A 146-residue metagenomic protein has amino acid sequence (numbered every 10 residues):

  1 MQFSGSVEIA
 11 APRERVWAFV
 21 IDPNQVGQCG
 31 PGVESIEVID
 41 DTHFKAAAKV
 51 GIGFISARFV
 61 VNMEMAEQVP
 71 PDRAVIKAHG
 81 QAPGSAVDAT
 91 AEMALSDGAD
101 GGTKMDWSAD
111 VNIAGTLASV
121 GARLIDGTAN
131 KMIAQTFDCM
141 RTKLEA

Functional and structural regions predicted by a protein language model:
M1-K49, A146: Hydrophobic ligand-binding cavity/cleft-lining segments
Q2-S6, H43-K45, V60, R73 (+2 more regions): Intrinsic-disorder/low-complexity, polar/charged segments enriched in Ser/Thr/Lys/Arg/Asp/Glu/Gln
G5-V7, V33, V60-E67, A89-D97: Hydrophobic/aromatic beta-strand elements that line small-molecule binding cavities or substrate pockets in beta-rich
P12, D41, P70-P71, G98-G101: Short strand-connecting beta-turns/loops that link adjacent beta-strands
G27, R123, F137-C139: Long amphipathic alpha-helical segments used for membrane anchoring, targeting, substrate engagement, or oligomerization
E37-H79, Q135: Glycine-rich portal/gate segments that line the openings of hydrophobic small-molecule binding cavities
V75-N130: Beta-strand/loop substructures that line and gate deep hydrophobic ligand-binding cavities in soluble
D138-A146: Short, highly charged C-terminal tails/helix-capping segments
